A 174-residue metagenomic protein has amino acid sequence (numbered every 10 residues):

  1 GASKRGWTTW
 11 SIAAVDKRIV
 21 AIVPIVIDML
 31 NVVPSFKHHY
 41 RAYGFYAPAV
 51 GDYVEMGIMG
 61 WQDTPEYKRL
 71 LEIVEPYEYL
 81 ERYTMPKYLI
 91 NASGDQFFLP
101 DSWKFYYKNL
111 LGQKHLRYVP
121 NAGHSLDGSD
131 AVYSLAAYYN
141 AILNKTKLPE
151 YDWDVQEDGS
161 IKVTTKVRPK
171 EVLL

Functional and structural regions predicted by a protein language model:
G1-A13: Glycine-rich nucleophile elbow surrounding the catalytic serine of serine-hydrolase chemistry
S11-G60, R117-P120, S125-D130: Hydrolase active-site cap/lid region
I19-V20, Q113-K114, P169: Core-facing hydrophobic residues within beta-strands of well-ordered domains
M29, Q62-Y79: Active-site nucleophile elbow and catalytic-triad environment of alpha/beta-hydrolase enzymes
Y83, L89-N91: Short beta-strand/loop motif that positions the catalytic acidic residue of the alpha/beta-hydrolase fold
G94-F98, H124-S125: Acidic catalytic loop of the alpha/beta-hydrolase fold
L99-Y107: Short alpha-helix in the alpha/beta-hydrolase fold that links the catalytic acid
D130, A136-L173: Surface beta-strand/loop "capping" patches
